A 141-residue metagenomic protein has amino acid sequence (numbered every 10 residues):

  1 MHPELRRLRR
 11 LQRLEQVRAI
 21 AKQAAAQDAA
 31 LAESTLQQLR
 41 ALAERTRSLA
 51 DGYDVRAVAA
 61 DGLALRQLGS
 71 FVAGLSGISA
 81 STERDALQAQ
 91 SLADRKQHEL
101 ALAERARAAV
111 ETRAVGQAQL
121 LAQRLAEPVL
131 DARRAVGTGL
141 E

Functional and structural regions predicted by a protein language model:
M1-E141: Charge-rich amphipathic alpha-helical interaction elements
